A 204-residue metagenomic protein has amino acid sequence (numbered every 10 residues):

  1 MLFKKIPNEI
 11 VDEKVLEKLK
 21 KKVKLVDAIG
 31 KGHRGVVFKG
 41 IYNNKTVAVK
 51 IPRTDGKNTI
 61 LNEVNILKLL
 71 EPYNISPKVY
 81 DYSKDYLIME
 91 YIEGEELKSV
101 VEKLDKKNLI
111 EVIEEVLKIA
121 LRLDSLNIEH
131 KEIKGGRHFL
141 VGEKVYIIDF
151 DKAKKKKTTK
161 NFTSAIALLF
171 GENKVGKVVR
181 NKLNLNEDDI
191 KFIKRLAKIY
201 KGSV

Functional and structural regions predicted by a protein language model:
M1-V26, Y200-K201: Juxta-kinase regulatory segment immediately upstream of eukaryotic protein kinase catalytic domains
K22-N62, K68: ATP-binding glycine-rich loop module of kinase domains
K39-N43, E90-Y91, V141-E143: Active-site beta-strand termini and strand-to-loop segments that position acidic
I51-S83, E111, L169: A conserved alpha-helical element in kinase catalytic cores
I75-I113: Conserved structural core of kinase catalytic domains
K118-E129: Protein kinase catalytic-loop region centered on the HRD/HxD motif
E132, G142-V204: C-lobe/activation-segment region of protein kinase-like
G136-L140: Hydrophobic residue at the +6 position relative to the catalytic HRD Asp in the kinase catalytic loop
